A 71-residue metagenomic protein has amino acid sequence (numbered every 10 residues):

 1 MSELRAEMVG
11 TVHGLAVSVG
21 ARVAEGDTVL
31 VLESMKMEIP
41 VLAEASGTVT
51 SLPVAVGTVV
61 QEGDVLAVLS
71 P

Functional and structural regions predicted by a protein language model:
M1-T11, V31-E44, P71: Short beta-strand-turn/beta-hairpin segments enriched in glycine/proline and small hydrophobics that form edge-strand
E7-M8, G14-S18, S51-V54: Short histidine-centered loop motifs in beta-beta connectors
T11, T48, T58: Gly/Ser/Thr-rich helix-start
H13-M37: Short, positively charged, low-complexity/disordered linker segments
V17-S18, V23-A24, E44, V54-A55 (+1 more regions): Surface-exposed strand-loop junctions at beta-sheet edges and helix termini that form docking/interaction patches
A24, S70-P71: Generic C-terminal helix-cap and adjacent flexible tail
